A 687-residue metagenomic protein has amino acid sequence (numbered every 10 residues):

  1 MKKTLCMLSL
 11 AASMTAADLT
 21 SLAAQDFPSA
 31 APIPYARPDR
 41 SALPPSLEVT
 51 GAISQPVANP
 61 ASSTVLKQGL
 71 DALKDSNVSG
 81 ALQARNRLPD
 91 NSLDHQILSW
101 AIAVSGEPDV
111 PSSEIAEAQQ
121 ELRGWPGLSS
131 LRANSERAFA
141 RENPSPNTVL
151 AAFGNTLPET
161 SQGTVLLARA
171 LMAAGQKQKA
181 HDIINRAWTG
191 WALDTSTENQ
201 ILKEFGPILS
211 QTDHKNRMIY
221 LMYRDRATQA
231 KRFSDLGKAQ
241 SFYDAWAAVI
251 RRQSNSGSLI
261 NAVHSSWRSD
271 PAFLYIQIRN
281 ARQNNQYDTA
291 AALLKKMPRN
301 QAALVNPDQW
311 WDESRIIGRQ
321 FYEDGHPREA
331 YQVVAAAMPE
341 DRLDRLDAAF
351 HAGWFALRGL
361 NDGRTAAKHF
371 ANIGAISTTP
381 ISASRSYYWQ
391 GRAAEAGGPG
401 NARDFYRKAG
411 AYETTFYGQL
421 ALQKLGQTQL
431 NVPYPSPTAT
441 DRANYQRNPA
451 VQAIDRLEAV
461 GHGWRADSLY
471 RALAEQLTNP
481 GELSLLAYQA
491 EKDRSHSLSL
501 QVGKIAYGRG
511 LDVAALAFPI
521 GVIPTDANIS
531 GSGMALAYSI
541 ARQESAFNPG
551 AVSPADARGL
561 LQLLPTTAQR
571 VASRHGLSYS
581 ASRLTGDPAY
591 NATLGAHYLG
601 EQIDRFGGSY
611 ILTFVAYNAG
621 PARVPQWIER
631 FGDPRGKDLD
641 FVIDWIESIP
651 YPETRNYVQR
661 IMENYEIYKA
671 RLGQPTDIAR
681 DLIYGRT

Functional and structural regions predicted by a protein language model:
S13-S21: C-terminal segment of classical bacterial N-terminal signal peptides
T20-S62: Compositionally biased, proline/threonine/alanine/serine-rich low-complexity intrinsically disordered stretches
A52-N59, Q83-L93, V104-E107, A116-G127 (+16 more regions): Solenoid-like repeat scaffolds
A61, L70-K74, E107, A140-R141 (+10 more regions): Hydrophobic/aromatic side-chain positions at a characteristic register within alpha-helices of tetratricopeptide repeats
V65, H95, S99-I102, I115 (+10 more regions): TPR repeat positional signature
L70, V104, R137, R169 (+8 more regions): Residue-level recognition of tetratricopeptide repeat
V78-A84, P111, I115, L128 (+14 more regions): Solenoid-repeat scaffolds in large eukaryotic assemblies
N91, W100, I115-E121, N261 (+15 more regions): Catalytic glycan-binding domains that act on GlcNAc-containing polysaccharides
